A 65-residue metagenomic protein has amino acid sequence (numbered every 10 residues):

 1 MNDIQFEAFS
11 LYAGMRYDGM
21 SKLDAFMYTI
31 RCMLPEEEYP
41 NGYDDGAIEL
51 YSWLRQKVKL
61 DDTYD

Functional and structural regions predicted by a protein language model:
S10-D65: Acidic, low-complexity, intrinsically disordered interaction modules
